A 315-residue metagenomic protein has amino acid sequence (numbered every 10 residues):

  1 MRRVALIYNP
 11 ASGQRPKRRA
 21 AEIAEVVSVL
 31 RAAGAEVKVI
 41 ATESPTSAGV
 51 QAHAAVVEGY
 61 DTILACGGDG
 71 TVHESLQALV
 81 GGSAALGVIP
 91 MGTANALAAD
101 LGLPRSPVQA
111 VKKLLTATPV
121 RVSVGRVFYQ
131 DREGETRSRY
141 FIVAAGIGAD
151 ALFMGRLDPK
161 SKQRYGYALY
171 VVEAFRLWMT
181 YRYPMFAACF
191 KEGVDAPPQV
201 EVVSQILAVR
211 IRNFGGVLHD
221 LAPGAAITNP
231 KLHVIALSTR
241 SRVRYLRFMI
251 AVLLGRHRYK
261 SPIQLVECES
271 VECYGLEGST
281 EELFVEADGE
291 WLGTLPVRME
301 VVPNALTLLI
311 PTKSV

Functional and structural regions predicted by a protein language model:
M1-I63, Q109-K112, V315: ATP/NTP phosphate-donor binding region
A11, R31-A33, T42, G81-A85 (+1 more regions): Catalytic core of DAGKc-family lipid kinases
K17, E192-D195, D220-N229, A236-V315: ATP/nucleoside-binding phosphotransfer catalytic cores, i.e., glycine-rich phosphate-binding loops
A65-D69: N-terminal glycine-rich "phosphate-gripper" loop used for MgATP/nucleotide binding and carboxylate activation
T71-A84: Short Gly/Thr/Asp-enriched flexible loops that form oxyanion-binding sites at enzyme active sites
G146, D150, L207-G224, W291: Glycine-rich phosphate/pyrophosphate-binding beta-alpha loops
D150, S161-M185, H233-I263: Alpha-helical membrane-targeting segments
